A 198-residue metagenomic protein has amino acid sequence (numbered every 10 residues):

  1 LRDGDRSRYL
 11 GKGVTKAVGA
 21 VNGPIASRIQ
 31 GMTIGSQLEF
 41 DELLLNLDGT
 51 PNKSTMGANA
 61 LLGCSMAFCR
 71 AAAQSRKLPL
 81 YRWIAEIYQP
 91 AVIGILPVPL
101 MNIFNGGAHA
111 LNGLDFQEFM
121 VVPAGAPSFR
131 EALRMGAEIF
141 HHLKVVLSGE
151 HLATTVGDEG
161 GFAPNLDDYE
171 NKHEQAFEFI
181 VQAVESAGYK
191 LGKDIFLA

Functional and structural regions predicted by a protein language model:
L1-L78, I87, L133: Metal- or metallocofactor-binding catalytic centers and their adjacent structured scaffolds across diverse enzyme
G23, L62, M66, R70 (+8 more regions): Residues on a specific face of well-ordered alpha-helices
G35-F40, A58, L80-W83, K144-G161 (+1 more regions): Flexible, glycine/charged-enriched surface loops at secondary-structure junctions
L38-K53, G63, Q89-L100, F140-H151 (+2 more regions): Short, hydrophobic/aliphatic alpha-helical segments
T55, G63, N102, M120 (+1 more regions): Structured core elements
C64, N171-G188, D194: Active-site pocket-lining segments that scaffold enzyme catalytic pockets across diverse folds
Q89, G94-G157: Mobile "lid/hinge" segments at catalytic clefts and subdomain interfaces of large enzymes
D158-H173: Conserved short loop/turn motifs at secondary-structure junctions
